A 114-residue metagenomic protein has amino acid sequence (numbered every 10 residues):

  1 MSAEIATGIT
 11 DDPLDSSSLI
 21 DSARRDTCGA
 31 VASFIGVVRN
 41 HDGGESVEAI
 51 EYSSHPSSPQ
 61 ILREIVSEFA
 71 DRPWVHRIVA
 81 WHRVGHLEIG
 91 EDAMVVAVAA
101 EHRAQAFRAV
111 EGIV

Functional and structural regions predicted by a protein language model:
M1-M94, A99-V114: N-terminal, polar/charged subdomain of small-to-medium soluble alpha/beta proteins
